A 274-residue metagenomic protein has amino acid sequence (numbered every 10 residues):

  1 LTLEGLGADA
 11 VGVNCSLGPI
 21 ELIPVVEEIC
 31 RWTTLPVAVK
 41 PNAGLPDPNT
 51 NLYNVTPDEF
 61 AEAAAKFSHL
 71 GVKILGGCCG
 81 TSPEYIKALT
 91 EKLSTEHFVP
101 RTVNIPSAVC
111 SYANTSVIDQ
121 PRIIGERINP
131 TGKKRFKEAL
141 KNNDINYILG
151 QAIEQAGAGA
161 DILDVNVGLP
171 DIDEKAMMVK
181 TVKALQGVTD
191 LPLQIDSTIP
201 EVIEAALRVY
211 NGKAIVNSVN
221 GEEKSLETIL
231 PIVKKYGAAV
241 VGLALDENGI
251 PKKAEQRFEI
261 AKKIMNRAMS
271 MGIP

Functional and structural regions predicted by a protein language model:
L1-P274: Domain-level signal for soluble alpha/beta catalytic cores
